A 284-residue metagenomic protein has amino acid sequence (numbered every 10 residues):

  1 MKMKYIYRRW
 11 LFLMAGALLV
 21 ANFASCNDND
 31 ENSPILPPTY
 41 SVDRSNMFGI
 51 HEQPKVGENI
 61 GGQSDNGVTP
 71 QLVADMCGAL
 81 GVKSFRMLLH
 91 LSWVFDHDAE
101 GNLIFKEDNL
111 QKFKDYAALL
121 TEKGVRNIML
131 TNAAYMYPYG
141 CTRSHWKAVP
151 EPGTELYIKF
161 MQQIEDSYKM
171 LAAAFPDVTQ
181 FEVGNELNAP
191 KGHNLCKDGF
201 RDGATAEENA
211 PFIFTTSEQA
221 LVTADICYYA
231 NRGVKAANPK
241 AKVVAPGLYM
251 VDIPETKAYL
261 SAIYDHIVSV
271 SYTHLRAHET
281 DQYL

Functional and structural regions predicted by a protein language model:
K2-F12: Bacterial N-terminal signal peptides that target proteins for export
L13-N22: Bacterial N-terminal signal peptides
A21-Y40: Bacterial Sec-dependent N-terminal signal peptides
P34-K83, L88: Boundary/entry segment of secreted carbohydrate-active catalytic domains
Q63-C77, Q163-M170, L260-I263: Short, acidic/polar
L80-A99, Q111-P254: Substrate-binding cleft and catalytic face of glycoside hydrolase catalytic domains, especially the flexible beta-alpha
D252-S271: Distinct, well-ordered alpha-helical segments
T273-T280: Conserved small/polar residues in nucleotide/adenosyl-binding loops
